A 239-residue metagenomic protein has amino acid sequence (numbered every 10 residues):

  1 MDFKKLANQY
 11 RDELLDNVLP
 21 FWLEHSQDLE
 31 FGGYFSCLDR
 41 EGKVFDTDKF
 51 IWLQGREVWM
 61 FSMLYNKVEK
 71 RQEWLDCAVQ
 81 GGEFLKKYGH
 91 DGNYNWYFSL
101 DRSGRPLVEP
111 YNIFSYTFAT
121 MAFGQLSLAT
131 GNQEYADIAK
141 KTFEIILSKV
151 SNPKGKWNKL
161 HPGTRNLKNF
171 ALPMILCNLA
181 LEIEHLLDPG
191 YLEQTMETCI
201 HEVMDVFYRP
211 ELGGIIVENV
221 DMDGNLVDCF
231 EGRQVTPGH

Functional and structural regions predicted by a protein language model:
M1-H239: Glycan-recognition and catalytic cores of secretory/periplasmic carbohydrate-active enzymes
